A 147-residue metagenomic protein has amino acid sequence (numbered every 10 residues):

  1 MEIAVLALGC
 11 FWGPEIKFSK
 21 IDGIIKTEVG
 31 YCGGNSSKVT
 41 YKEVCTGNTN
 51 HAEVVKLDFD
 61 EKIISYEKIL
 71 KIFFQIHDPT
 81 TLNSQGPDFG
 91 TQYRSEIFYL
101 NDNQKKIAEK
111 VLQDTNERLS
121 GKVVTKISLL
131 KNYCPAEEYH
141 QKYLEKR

Functional and structural regions predicted by a protein language model:
M1-R147: Flexible coil/turn and secondary-structure edge motifs
